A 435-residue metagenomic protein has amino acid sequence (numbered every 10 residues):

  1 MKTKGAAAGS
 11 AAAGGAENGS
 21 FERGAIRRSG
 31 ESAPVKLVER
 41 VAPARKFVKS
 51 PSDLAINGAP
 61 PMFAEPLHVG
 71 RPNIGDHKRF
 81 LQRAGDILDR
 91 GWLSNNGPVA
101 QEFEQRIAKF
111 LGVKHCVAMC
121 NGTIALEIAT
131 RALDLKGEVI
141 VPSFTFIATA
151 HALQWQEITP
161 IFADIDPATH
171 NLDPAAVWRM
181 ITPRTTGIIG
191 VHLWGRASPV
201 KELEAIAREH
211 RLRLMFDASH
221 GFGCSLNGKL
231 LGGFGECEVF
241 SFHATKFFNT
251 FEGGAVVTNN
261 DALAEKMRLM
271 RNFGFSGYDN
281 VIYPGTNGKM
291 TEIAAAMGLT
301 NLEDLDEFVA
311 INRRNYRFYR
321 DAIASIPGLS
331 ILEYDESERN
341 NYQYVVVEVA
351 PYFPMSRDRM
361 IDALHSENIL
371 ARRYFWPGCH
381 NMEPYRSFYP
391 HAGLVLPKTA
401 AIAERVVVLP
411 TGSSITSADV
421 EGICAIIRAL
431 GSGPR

Functional and structural regions predicted by a protein language model:
K2-K4, G19-G30, P34-L93, L212 (+1 more regions): N-terminal "arm"/small-domain region of PLP-dependent enzymes with the aminotransferase-like
K4, M62, Q101-R106, F110-C116 (+6 more regions): PLP-dependent aminotransferase class I/II
F47-A55, P60, R131-E209, R213-A218 (+1 more regions): PLP-dependent aminotransferase-like
W92, N96-E138, F144, A152-Q154 (+2 more regions): Phosphate-binding glycine-rich loop
V117, I140, I161, M215 (+3 more regions): Structural detector of well-ordered beta-strand residues that form the stable sheet scaffold of enzyme domains
N171-W178, G228-C237, I427: A short alpha/beta connector and helix-capping loop motif
F216-T250, G277-I282: Conserved active-site segment immediately N-terminal to the catalytic lysine that forms the internal aldimine
G233-L269, E292-A295: Active-site PLP attachment segment
